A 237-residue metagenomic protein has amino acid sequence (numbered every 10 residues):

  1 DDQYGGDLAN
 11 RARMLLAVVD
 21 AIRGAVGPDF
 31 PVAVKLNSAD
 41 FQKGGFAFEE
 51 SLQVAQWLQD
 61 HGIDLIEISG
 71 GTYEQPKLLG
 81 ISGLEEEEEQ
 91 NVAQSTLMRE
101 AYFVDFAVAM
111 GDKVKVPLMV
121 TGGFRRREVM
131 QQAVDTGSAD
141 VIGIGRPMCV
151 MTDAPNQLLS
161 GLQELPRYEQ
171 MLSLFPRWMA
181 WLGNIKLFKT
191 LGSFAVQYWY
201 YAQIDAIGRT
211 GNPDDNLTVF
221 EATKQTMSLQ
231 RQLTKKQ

Functional and structural regions predicted by a protein language model:
D1-Q237: Flavin-dependent oxidoreductase catalytic cores
